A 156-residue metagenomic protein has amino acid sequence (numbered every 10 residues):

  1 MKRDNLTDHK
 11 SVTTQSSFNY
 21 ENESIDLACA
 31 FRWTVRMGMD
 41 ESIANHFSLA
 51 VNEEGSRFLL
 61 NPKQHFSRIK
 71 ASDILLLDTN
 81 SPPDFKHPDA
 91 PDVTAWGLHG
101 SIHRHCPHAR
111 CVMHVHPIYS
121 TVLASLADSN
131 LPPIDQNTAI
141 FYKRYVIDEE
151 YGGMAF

Functional and structural regions predicted by a protein language model:
K2-F156: Glycine-rich flexible loops
